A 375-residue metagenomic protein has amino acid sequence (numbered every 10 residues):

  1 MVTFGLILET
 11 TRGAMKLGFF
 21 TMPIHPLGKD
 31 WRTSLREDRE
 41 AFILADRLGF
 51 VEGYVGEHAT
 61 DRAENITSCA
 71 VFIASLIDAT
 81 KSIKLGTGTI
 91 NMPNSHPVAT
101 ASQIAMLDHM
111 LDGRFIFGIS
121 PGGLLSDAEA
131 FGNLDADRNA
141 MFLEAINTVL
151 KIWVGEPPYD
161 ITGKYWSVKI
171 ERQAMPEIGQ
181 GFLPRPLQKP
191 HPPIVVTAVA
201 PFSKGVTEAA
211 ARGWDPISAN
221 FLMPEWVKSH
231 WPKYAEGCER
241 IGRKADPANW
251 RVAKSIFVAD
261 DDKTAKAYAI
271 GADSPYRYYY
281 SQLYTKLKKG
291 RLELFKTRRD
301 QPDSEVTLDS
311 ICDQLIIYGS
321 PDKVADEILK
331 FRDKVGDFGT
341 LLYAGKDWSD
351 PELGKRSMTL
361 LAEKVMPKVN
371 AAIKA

Functional and structural regions predicted by a protein language model:
F4-L85, P190-P192: N-terminal beta1-alpha1-beta2 module of alpha/beta enzyme domains
G5-G13, H96-R212, E225-P232, E236-R240: Internal, glycine-rich beta/alpha segment that forms the wall or movable "lid" of small-molecule/cofactor binding
R12-K29, L124, I178-P190, P302-D313: N-terminal small/glycine-rich loop or linker at the start of catalytic domains across soluble metabolic enzymes
L17, L76, L107, V149 (+4 more regions): Conserved, mostly hydrophobic/aromatic
L17-F19, G53-V55, L85-T87, F115-I119 (+4 more regions): Hydrophobic faces of well-ordered beta-strands that scaffold small-molecule active sites in alpha/beta enzyme cores
I24-L35, P93-P97, P192-A200, L315-G319: Active-site mouth loops of central-metabolism enzymes
T33-I43, F202-V206, V324-K330: Short, acidic/polar
K204-E208, D246-R251, V258-L292: Aromatic-lined glycan-binding groove of carbohydrate-active enzymes
